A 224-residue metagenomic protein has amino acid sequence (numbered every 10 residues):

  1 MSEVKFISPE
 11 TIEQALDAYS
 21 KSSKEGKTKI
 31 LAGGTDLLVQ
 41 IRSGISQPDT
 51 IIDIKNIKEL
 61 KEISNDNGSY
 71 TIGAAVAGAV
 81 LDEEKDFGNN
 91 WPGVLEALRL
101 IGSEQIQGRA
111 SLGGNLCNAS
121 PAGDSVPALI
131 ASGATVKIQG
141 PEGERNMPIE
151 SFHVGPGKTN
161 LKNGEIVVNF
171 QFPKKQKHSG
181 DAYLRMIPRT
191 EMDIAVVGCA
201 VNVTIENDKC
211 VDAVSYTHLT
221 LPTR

Functional and structural regions predicted by a protein language model:
M1-L219, R224: C-terminal structural segment of proteins
